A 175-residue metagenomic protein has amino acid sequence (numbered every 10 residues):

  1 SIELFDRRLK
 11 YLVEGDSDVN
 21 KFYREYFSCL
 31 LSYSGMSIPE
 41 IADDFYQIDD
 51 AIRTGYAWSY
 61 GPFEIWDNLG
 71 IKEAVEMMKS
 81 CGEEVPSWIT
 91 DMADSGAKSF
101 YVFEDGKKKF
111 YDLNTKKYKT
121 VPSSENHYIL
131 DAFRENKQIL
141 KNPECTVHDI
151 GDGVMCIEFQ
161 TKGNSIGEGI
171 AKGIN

Functional and structural regions predicted by a protein language model:
S1-N175: N-terminal glycine-rich phosphate-binding loop for ADP-containing cofactors
